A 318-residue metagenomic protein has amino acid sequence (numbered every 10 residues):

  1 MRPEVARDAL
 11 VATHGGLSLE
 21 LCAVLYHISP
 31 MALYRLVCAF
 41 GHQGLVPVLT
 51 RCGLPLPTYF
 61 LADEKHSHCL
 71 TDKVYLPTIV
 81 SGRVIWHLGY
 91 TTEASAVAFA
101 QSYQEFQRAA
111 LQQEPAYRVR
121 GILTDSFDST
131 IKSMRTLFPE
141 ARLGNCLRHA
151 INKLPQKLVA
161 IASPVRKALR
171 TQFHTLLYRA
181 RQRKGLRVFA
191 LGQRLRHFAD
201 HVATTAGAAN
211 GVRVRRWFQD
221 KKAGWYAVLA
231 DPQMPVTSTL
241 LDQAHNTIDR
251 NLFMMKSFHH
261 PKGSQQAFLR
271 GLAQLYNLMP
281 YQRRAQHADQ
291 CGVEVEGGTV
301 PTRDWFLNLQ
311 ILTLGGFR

Functional and structural regions predicted by a protein language model:
R2-L17: Short, amphipathic alpha-helical "recognition" segments used to contact nucleic acids or chromatin
P3, H27, V97-A100, T124 (+3 more regions): Conserved structured core elements
A9, Y59-H66, R83, I122-S126 (+3 more regions): Short, conserved catalytic/metal-binding motifs centered on acidic residues
G15, H27, P139-A141: Short glycine/proline-enriched coil/turn segments at helix->beta-strand junctions
L21-L25: Short alpha-helical "recognition helix" segments of helix-turn-helix
S29-G121, D128, K132-S133, E140: RNase H-like nuclease fold core
R108, A116-L123, T130-Q265: Extended amphipathic alpha-helical interaction segments
R250-R318: Basic, amphipathic alpha-helical segments enriched in Lys/Arg and hydrophobic/aromatic residues
